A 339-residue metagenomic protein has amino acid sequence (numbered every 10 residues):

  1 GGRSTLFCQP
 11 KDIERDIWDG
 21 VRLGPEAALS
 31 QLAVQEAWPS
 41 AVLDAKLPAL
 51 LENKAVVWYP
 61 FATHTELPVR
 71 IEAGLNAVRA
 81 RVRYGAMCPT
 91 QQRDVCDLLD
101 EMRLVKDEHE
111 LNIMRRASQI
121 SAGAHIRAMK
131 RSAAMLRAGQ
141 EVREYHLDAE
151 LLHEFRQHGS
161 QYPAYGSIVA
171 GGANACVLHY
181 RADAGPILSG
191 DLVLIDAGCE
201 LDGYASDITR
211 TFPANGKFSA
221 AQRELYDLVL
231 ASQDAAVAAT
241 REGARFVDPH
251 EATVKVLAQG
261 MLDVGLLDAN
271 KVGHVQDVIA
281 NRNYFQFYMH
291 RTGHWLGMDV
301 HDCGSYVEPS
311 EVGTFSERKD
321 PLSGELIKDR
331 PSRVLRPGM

Functional and structural regions predicted by a protein language model:
G1-M339: Active-site neighborhoods and metal-handling regions in enzymes and metal-associated proteins
